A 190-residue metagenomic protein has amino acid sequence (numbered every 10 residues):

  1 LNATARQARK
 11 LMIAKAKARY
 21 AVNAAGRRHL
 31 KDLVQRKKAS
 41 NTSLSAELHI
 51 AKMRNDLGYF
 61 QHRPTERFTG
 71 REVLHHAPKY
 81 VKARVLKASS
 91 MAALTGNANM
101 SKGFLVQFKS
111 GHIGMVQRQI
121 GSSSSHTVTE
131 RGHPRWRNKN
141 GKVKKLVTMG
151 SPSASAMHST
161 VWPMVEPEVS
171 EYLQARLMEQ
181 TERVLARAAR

Functional and structural regions predicted by a protein language model:
L1-R190: Short, Lys/Arg-rich flexible segments
